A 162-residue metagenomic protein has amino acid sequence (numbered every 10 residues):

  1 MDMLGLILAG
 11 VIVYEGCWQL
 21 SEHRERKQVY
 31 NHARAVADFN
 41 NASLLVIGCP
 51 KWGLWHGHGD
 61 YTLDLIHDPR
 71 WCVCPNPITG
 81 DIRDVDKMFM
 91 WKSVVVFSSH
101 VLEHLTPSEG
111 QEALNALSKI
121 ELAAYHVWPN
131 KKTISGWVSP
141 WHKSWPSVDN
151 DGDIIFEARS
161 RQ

Functional and structural regions predicted by a protein language model:
D2-V95: Conserved N-terminal segment of class I S-adenosyl-L-methionine
L65, V101, P129: Flexible loop residues that form catalytic and substrate-binding hotspots at small-molecule/glycan-binding clefts
H67-P69, I82-K87, H100, S118-I120 (+1 more regions): Short, surface-exposed linear patches
T79, V95-V101, G110: A short beta-strand submotif of the Rossmann-like class I SAM-dependent methyltransferase core that lines
P107-Q162: S-adenosyl-L-methionine-dependent methyltransferase catalytic module, highlighting the catalytic core
